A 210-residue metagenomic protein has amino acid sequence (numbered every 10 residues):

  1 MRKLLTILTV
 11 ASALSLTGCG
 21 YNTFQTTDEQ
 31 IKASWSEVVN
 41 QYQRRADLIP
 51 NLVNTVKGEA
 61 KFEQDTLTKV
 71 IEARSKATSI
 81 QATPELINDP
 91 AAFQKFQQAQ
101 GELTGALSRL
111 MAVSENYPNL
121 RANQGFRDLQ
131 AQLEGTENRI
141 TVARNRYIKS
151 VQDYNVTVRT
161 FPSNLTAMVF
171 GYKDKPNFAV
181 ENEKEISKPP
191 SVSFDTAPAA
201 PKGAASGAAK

Functional and structural regions predicted by a protein language model:
R2-K210: A helix-centric hydrophobic-segment signal that preferentially recognizes long, alpha-helical stretches used
